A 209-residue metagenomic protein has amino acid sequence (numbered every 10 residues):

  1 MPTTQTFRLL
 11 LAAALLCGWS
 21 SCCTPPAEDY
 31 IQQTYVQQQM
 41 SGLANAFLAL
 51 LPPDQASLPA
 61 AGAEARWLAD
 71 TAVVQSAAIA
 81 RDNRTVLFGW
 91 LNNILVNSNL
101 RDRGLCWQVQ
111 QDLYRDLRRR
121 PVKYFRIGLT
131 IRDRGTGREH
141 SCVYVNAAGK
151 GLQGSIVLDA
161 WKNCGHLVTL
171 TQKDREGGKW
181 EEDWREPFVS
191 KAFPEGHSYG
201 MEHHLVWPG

Functional and structural regions predicted by a protein language model:
M1-L10: Bacterial N-terminal signal peptides that target proteins for export
L10-G18: Bacterial N-terminal signal peptides
W19-S41: Bacterial Sec signal peptide processing site at the extreme N-terminus
T34, Q38, P59-R66, L100-Q108: Soluble non-cytosolic domains of exported or imported proteins
A46-L95: Secondary-structure boundary elements
L87-I131, G135-G137: Mid-length scaffold segments of soluble, non-membrane domains
R118-T169: Hydrophobic/aromatic-rich core segments of domains that either
K150-G209: A recognition module on extended beta-rich or small alphabeta surfaces enriched in W/G with H and D/E
